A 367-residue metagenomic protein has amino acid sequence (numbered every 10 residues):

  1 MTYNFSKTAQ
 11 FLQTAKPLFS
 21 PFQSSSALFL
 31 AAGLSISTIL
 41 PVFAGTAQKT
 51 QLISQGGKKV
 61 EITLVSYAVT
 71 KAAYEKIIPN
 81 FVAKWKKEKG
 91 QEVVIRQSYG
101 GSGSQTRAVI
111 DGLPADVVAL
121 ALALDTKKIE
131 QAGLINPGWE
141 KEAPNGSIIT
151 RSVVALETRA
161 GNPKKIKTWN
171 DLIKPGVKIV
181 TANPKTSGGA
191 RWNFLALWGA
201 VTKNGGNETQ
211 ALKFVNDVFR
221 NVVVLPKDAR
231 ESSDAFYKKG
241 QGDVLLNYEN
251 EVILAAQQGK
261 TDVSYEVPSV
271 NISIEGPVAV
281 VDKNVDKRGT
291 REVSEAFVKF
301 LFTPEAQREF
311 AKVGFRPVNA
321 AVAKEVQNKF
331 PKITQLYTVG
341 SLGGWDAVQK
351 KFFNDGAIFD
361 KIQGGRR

Functional and structural regions predicted by a protein language model:
N4-F29: Bacterial N-terminal signal peptides that target proteins for export
S25-P41: Bacterial N-terminal signal peptides
A44-A132, E142-A143, Y248, R367: Early extracytoplasmic/lumenal segment of secretory-pathway proteins
T50, G56, E130-K203: A conserved helix-loop-strand patch within extracytoplasmic ligand-binding domains of the periplasmic binding
Q55-G56, V285-R367: Extracellular/periplasmic juxtamembrane helices and adjacent flexible linkers that interface with membrane partners
G112-V118, V177, K239-V244: Alpha-to-beta junction loops
V153-N162, E275-E292, E309-K312: A bilobed periplasmic-binding-protein/Venus flytrap-type ligand-binding module shared by bacterial periplasmic
N204-S269: Ligand-binding pocket segment of bilobal, Venus flytrap-like solute-binding proteins
